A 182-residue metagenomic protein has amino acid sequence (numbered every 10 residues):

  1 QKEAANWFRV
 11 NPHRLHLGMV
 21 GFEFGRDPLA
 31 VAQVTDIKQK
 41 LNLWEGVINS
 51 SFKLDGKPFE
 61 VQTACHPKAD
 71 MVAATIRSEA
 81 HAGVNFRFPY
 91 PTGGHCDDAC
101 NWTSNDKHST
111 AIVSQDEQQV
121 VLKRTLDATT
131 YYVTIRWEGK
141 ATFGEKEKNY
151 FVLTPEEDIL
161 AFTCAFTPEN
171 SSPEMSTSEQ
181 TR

Functional and structural regions predicted by a protein language model:
Q1-R182: Beta-sandwich/jelly-roll carbohydrate-recognition scaffolds of carbohydrate-active enzymes
